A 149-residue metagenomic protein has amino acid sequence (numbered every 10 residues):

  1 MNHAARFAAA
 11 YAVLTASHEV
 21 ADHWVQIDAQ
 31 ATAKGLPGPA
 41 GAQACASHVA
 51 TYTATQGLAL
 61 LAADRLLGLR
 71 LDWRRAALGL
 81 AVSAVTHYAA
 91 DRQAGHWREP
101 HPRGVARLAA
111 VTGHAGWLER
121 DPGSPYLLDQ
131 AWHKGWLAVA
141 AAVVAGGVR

Functional and structural regions predicted by a protein language model:
M1-R149: Hydrophobic alpha-helical transmembrane segments
